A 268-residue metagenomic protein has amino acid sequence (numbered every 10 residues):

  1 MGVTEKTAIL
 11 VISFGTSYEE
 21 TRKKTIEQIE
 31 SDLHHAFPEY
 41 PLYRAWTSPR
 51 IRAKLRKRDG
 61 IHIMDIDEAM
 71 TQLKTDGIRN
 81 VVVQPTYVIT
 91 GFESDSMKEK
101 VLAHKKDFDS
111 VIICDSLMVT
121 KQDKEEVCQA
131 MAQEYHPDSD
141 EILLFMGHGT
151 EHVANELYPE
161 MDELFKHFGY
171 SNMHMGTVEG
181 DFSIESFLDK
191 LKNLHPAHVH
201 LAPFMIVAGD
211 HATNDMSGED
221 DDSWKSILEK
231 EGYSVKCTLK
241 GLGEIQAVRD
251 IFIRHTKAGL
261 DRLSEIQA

Functional and structural regions predicted by a protein language model:
M1-A268: Active-site-proximal alpha-helix that buttresses catalytic centers in soluble enzyme cores
